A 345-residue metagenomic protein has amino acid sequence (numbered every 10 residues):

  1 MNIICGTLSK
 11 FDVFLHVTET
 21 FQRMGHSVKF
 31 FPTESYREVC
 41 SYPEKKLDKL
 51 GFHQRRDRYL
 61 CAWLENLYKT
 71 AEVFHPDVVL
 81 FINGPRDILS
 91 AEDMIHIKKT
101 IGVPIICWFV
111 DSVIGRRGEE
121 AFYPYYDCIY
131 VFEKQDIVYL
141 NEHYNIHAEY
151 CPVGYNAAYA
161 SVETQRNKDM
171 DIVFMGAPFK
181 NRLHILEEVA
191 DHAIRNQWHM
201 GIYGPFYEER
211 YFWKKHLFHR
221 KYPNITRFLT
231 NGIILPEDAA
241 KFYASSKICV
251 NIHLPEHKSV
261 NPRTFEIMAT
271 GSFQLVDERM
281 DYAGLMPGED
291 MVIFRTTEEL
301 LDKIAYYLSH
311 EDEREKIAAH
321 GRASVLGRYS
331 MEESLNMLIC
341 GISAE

Functional and structural regions predicted by a protein language model:
M1-G51, A62-N66, V73, I82-A91 (+3 more regions): Nucleotide-sugar donor-binding catalytic core of glycosyltransferases
N66-L67, R117-G118, D238, E299: Short acidic active-site motifs
Y68-V78, I88-I105, E120: Glycosyltransferases and closely related glycan-assembly transferases that use nucleotide-activated donors
F81-N83, P104-D111: Short beta-strand elements of ligand-binding domains
S112-D127: Membrane-proximal helix-turn-helix segments that form the acceptor-binding/catalytic region of lipid-linked
M291-T297, Y306-E311: Conserved acidic donor-binding segment of nucleotide-sugar-dependent glycosyltransferases
E313-G327: A short, well-ordered alpha-helix in the C-terminal region of glycosyltransferases
M331-E345: C-terminal alpha-helical cap of glycosyltransferases
